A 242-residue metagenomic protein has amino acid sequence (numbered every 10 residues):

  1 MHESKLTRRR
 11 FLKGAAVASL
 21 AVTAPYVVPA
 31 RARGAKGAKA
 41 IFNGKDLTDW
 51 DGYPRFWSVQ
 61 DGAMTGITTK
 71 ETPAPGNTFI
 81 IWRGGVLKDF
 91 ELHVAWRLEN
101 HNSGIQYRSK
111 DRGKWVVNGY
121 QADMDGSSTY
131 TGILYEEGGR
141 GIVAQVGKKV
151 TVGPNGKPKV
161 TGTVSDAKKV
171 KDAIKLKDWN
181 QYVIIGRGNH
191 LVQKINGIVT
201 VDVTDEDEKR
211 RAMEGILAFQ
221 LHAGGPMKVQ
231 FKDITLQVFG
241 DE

Functional and structural regions predicted by a protein language model:
H2-S19: N-terminal secretory signal peptides and thylakoid transit peptides that target proteins across membranes
E3, R31-E242: Carbohydrate-interacting regions of secretory-pathway proteins
L20-T23, E242: Alpha-helical transmembrane segments and their juxtamembrane interfaces
A24-P29: C-terminal segment of classical bacterial N-terminal signal peptides
